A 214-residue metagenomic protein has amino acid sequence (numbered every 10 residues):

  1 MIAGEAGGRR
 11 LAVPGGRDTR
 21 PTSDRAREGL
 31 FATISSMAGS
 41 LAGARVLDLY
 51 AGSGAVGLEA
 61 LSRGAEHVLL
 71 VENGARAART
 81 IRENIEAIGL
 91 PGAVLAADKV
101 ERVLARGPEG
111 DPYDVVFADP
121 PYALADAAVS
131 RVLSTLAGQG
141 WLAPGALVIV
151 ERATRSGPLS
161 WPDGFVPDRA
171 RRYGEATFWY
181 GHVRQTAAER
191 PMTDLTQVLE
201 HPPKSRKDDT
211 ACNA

Functional and structural regions predicted by a protein language model:
M1-A214: Class I S-adenosyl-L-methionine-dependent methyltransferase catalytic core
